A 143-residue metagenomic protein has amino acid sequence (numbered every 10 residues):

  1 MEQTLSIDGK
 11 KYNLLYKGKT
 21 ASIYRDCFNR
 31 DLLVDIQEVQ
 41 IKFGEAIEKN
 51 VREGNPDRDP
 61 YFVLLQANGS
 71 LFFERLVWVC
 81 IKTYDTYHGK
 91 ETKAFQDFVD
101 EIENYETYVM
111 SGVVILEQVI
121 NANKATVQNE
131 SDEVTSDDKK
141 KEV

Functional and structural regions predicted by a protein language model:
M1-K11, V34, Q40-E45, R52 (+4 more regions): Charged interaction scaffolds used for protein-protein
L14-Y16: Short capping micro-motif at the N-terminus of alpha-helices
G18-E38: Short, surface-exposed, low-complexity cationic segments
